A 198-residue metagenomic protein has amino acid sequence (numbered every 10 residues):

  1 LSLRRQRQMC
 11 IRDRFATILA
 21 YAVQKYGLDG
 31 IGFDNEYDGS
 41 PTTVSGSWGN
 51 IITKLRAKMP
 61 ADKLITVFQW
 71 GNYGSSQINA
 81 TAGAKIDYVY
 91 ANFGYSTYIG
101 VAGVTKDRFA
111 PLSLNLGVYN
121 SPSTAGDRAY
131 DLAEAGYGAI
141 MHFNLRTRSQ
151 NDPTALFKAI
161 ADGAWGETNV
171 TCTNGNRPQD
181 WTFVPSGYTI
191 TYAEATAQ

Functional and structural regions predicted by a protein language model:
L1-C10: Single conserved hydrophobic/aromatic residue that forms the stacking wall/gate of nucleotide- or nucleobase-binding
I11-Q24, N72-T81, S121-A133: Short, acidic/polar
I18-S45, M141: Active-site groove signature of glycoside hydrolases
D29-I31, N35-Y37, S76-G100: Aromatic- and acid-rich polysaccharide-binding/catalytic face of secreted or lumenal carbohydrate-active enzymes
I31-F33, I65-V67, V89-A91, P111-V118 (+1 more regions): Hydrophobic faces of well-ordered beta-strands that scaffold small-molecule active sites in alpha/beta enzyme cores
I52-S76, S113-N120: Aromatic-lined carbohydrate-recognition surfaces of secreted/lumenal glycan-active proteins
G94-Y119: Glycoside hydrolase catalytic-domain groove-lining segments
S96-T97, G117-A197: Substrate-binding cleft of secreted/luminal carbohydrate-active enzymes
